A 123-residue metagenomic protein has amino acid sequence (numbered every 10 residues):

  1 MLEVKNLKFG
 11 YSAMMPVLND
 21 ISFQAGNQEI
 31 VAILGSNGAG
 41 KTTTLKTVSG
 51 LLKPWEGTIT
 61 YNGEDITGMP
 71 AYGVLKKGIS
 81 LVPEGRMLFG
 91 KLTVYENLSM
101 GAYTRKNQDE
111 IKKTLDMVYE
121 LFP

Functional and structural regions predicted by a protein language model:
L2-V4, V17-L18: Conserved structural motif at the start of ABC-family nucleotide-binding domains
S12-A13, V31, M69, V94-K113 (+1 more regions): ABC-type ATPase nucleotide-binding domains, specifically the catalytic core motifs of the NBD
M14-P16, Y72-G73: Short coil-to-beta microelement around the adenine-binding A-loop and adjacent beta1/P-loop entry of ABC ATPase
A32, L75-R86, D116-V118: ABC nucleotide-binding domain signature
L34-S36: The feature captures the beta-strand-to-loop junction immediately N-terminal to the Walker
S49: Helix-to-loop junction immediately C-terminal to a conserved catalytic motif
G57-E64, K77, E110-L115: Conserved ABC transporter NBD signature motif
